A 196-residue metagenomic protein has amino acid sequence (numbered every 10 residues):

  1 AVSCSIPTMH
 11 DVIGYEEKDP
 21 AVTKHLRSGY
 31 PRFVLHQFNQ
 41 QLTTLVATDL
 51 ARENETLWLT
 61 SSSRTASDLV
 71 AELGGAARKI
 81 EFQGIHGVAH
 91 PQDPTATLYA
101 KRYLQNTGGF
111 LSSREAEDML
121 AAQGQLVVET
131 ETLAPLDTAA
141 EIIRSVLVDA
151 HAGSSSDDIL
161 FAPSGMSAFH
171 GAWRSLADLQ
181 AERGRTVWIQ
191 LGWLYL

Functional and structural regions predicted by a protein language model:
A1-G171, S175-E182, L191-L196: Conserved N-terminal alpha-helix of the aminotransferase class I/II PLP-enzyme fold
